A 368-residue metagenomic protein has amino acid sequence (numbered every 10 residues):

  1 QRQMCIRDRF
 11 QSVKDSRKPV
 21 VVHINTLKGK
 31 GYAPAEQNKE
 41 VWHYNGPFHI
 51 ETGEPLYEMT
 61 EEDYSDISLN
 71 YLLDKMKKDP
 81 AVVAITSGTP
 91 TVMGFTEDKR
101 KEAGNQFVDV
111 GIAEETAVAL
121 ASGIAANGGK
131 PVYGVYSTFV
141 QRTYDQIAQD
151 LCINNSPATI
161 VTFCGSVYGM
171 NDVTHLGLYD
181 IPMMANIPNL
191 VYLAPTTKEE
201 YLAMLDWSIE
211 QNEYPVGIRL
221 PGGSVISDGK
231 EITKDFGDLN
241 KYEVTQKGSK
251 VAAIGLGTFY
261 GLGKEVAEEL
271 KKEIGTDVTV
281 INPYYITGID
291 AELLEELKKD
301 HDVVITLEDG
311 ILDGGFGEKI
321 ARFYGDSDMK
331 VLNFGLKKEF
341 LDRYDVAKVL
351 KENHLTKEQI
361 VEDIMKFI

Functional and structural regions predicted by a protein language model:
Q1-Q3, R7-V41, Y57-Y71, K75-E102 (+6 more regions): Thiamine diphosphate
R9-F10, Q146, M204-L205: Short beta-alpha junctions and helix-cap segments that line functional grooves
W42-T52: Surface-exposed loop/turn segments flanking beta-strands in extracellular/periplasmic regions
P47-H49, A185-K230: Helix-enriched interaction subdomains in cytosolic or periplasmic regions, typified by TIR/SEFIR signaling/NADase cores
F107, T116-I124, G129-G134, T143 (+1 more regions): Extended, hydrophobic alpha-helical segments in both membrane/secreted and soluble proteins
V110-G111, V135-Y136, A194-T197, L307-E308: Short beta->alpha connector loops at strand-helix junctions that form conserved, small/polar/Pro-enriched
L120-I124, D150, M183, W207 (+1 more regions): Hydrophobic/aromatic ligand-binding patch that stacks against planar heteroaromatic rings of cofactors or nucleotides
L178-Y179, I187: Short, solvent-exposed loop/turn segments at the edges of secondary structure
